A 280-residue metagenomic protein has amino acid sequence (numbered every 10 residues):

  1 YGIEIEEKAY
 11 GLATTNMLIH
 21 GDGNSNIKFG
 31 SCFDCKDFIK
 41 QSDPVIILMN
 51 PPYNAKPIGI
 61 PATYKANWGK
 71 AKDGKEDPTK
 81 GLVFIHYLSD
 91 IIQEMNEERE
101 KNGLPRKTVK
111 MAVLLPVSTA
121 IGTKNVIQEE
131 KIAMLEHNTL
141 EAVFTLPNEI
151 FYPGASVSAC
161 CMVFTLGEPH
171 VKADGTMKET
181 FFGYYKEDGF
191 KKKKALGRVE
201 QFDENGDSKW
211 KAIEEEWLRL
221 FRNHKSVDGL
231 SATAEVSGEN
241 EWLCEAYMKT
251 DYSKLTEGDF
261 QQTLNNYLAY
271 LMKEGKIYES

Functional and structural regions predicted by a protein language model:
Y1-I46, N54-I58, V117-S118, E130: Conserved S-adenosyl-L-methionine
Q41, L48, Y53-S280: A conserved structural/catalytic subdomain of Rossmann-like adenosyl-cofactor enzymes
